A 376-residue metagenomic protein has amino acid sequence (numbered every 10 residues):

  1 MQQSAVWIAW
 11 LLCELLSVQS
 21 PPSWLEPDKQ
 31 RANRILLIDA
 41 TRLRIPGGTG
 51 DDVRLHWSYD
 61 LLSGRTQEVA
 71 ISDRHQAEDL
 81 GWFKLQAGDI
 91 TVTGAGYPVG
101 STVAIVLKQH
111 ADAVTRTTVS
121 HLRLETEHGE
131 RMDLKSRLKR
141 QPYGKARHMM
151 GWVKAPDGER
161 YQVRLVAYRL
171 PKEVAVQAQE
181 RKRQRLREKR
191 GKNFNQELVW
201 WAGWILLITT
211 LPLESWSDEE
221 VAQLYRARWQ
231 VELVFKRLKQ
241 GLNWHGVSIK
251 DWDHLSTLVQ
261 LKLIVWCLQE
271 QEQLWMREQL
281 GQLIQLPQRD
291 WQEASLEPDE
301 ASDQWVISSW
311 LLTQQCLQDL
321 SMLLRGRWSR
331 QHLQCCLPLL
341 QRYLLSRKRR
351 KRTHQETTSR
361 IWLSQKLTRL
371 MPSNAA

Functional and structural regions predicted by a protein language model:
M1-T49: Active-site- or DNA-interface-adjacent structural scaffold in DNA-acting proteins
Q30-R34, I45-A376: Single, function-defining residue in the core of a domain
